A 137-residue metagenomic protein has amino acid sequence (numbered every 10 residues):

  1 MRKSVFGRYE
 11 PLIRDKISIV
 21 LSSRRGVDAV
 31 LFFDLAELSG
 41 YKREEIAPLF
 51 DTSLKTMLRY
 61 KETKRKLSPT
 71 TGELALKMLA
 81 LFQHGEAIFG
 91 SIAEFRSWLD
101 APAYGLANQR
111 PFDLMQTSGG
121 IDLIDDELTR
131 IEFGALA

Functional and structural regions predicted by a protein language model:
M1-A137: Non-transmembrane "mature" sequence context
